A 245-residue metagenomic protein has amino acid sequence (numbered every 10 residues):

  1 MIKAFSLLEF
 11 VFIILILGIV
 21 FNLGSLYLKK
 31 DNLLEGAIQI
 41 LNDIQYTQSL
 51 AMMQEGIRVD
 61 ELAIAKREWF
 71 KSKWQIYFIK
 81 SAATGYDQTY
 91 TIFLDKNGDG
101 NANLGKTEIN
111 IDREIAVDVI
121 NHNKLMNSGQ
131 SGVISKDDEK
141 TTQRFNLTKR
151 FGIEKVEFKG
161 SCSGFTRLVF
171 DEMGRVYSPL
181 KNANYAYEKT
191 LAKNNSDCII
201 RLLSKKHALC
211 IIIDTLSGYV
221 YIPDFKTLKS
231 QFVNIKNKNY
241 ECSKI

Functional and structural regions predicted by a protein language model:
M1, E68-F70, A192-N194: A short catalytic or substrate-binding loop motif that flags glycine-/basic-rich loops and adjacent residues that bind
M1-N32: N-terminal single-pass transmembrane signal-anchor helix
F10, F70, G164: Exposed loop/turn and edge beta-strand positions of beta-sandwich/beta-sheet ligand-binding modules
K29, G36, H207: Generic anion/oxyanion-binding catalytic loop in active/binding sites
N32-L62, K66: Membrane-proximal N-terminal amphipathic helix
Q54-F93: Short, glycine/small-hydrophobic-rich surface segments
L94-I245: Intrinsically disordered, low-complexity regions enriched in Pro/Ser/Thr/Gly and acidic residues
